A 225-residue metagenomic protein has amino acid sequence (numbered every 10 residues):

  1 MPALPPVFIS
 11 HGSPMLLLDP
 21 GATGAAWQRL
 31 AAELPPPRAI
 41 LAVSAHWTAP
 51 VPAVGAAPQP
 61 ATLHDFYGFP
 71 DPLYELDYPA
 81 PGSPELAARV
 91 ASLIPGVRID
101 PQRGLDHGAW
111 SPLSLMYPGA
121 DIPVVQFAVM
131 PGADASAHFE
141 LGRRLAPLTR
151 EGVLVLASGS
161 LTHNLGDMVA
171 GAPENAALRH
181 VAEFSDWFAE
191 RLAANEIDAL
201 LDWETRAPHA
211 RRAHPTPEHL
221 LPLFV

Functional and structural regions predicted by a protein language model:
M1, E33-L34, M116-A120, P147: Solvent-exposed alpha-helices and their adjacent loops that cap or buttress functional pockets in soluble metabolic
M1-I94: A short aromatic-anchored loop/beta-hairpin motif
P5-I9, A39-S44, F127, L148-L161 (+1 more regions): Beta-strand elements within well-structured catalytic alpha/beta cores of enzymes that handle phosphate/sulfate esters
V7-F8, D65-P72, Y117-Q126, L201: Short, basic/glycine-rich phosphate-binding loops at helix/coil junctions that contact nucleotide phosphates
T23-E33, S136-E151: Long, well-ordered alpha-helical scaffolding segments within enzyme catalytic domains, especially pronounced
A45-A49, Q59-P60, L105-L113, L161: Short glycine-enriched loops at secondary-structure junctions
L86-F139, R144: Internal, conserved structured core segments that host functional sites
S92, P123, A133, F139-E140 (+2 more regions): Surface-exposed, charge/polar-rich loops and edge strands
